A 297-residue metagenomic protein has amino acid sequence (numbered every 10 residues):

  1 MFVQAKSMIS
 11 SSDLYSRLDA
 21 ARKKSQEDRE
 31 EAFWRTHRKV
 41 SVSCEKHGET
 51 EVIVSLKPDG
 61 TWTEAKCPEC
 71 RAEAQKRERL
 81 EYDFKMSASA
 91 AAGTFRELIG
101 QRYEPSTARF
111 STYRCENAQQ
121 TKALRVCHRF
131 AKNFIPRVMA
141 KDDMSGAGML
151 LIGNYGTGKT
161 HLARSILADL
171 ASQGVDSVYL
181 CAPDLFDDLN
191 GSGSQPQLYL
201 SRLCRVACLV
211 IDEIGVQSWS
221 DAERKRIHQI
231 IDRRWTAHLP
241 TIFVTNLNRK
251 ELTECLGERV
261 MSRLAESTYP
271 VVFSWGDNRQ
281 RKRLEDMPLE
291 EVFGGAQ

Functional and structural regions predicted by a protein language model:
M1-K122, K282-Q297: A short, basic N-terminal segment
T121-A131, I152-N154, L167-C208, S218-D221: Short glycine-rich substrate-engagement loop in P-loop NTPases that contacts/grips substrate
V126-D142: Pre-Walker A adenine-sensing motif
M139-A163: Walker A/P-loop nucleotide-binding motif
L185-L189, Q217-Q297: Replace "adjacent to P-loop NTPase cores in ATP/GTP-dependent enzymes" with "adjacent to NTP-binding cores
C208-L209, I242: Hydrophobic "anchor" residues on beta-strands that sit immediately upstream of conserved functional sites
D212-I214: Walker B catalytic acidic pair
